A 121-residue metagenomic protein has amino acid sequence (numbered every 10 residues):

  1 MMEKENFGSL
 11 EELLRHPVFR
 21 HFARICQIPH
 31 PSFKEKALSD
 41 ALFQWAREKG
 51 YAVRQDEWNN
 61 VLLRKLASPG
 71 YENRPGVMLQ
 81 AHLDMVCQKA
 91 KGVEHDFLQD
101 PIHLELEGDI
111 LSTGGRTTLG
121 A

Functional and structural regions predicted by a protein language model:
M1-I28: N-terminal hydrophobic or amphipathic helices/low-complexity stretches enriched in small/hydrophobic/Pro/Gly
L10, L14, H30-K34, L38 (+1 more regions): Catalytic cores of large soluble enzymes that bind and process phosphate-bearing ligands
E12, K49, A90-G92: Intrinsically disordered, low-complexity boundary segments flanking structured domains
I28-H30, K65, A81, G115: Short glycine-centered, acidic/aromatic-flanked micro-motifs in structured strand/loop junctions that mark active-site
P31-P75: A non-catalytic alpha/beta surface segment that caps or lines the substrate-entry region of metallo-dependent hydrolase
E72-A121: Active-site metal-coordination/substrate-binding segment of hydrolases, especially metallo-dependent peptidases
